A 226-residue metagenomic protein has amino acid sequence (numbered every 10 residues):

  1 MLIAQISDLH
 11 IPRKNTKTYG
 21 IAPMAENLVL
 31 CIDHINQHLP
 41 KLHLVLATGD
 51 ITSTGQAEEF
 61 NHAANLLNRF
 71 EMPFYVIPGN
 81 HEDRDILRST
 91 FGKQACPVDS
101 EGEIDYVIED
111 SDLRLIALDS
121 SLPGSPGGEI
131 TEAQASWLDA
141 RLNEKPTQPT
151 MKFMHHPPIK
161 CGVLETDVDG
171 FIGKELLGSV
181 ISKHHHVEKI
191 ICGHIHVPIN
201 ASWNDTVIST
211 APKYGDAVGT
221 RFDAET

Functional and structural regions predicted by a protein language model:
M1-H62: N-terminal active-site segment of His-dependent metallophosphoesterases
Q5-S7, H43-D50, F74-N80, D119 (+3 more regions): Active-site neighborhood of phospho(di)ester-bond hydrolases with catalytic His/Asp-centered motifs
P12-T18, D85, G124-G127, K160-L164 (+1 more regions): A short acidic, helix-capping loop that chelates divalent metal ions and anchors anionic groups
A22, K93, V168, G219-T226: Short, surface-exposed loop/helix-turn segments at secondary-structure junctions that function as lids/hinges flanking
L30-L44, G128-V207: His/acidic metal-ligating clusters that form di-metal
G55, R84-I86, I159-G162, P198-A201 (+1 more regions): Short catalytic/ligand-binding loop motif for oxyanion handling, primarily in non-cytosolic enzymes, centered on
A57-D139, N143-E144, P149, G173-H186 (+4 more regions): Extended active-site neighborhood of metal-dependent phosphoesterases/phosphodiesterases
C192, V197-S202, Y214-T226: Active site of divalent-metal-dependent phosphoester/diester hydrolases
